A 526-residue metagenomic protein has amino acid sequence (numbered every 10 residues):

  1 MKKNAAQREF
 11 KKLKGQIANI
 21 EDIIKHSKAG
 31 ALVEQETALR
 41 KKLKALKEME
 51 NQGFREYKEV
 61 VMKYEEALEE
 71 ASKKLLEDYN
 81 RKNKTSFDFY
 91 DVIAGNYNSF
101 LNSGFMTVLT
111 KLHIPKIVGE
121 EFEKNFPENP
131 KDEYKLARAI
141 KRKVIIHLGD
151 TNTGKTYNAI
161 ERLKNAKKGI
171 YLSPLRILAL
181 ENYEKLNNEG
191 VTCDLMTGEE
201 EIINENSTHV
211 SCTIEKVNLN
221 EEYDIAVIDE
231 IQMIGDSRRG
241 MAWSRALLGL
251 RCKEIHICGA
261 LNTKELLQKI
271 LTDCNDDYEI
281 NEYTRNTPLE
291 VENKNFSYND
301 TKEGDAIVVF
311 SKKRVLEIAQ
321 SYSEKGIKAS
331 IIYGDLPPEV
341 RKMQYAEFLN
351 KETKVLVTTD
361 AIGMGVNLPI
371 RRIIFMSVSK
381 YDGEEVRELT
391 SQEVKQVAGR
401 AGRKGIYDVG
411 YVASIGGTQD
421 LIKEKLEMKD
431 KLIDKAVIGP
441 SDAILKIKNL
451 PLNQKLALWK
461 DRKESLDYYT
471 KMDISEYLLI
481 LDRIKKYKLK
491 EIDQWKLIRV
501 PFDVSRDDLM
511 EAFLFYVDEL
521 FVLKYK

Functional and structural regions predicted by a protein language model:
M1-K124, L136, S441-K526: Non-catalytic terminal extensions of ATP-dependent helicases
G149, E205-I225, F348-N367: Conserved two-lobed SF2 helicase motor
Y157-L163, R238, A242, G249 (+1 more regions): Conserved interdomain hinge at the start of the Helicase C-terminal
K167-N182, H256-C258, K264, N299-K325 (+2 more regions): Conserved strand-helix element at the start of the C-terminal RecA-like helicase core
G169, I225, Q232-P288: Post-DEXD/H (motif II) to motif III coupling segment of the RecA-like Helicase ATP-binding lobe
I177-E222: Inter-Walker segment of RecA-like/P-loop motor cores
K253-K264, K351, L368-D430: Conserved segment of the helicase C-terminal RecA-like domain
E292-V308, Q392-K486: C-terminal helicase lobe
